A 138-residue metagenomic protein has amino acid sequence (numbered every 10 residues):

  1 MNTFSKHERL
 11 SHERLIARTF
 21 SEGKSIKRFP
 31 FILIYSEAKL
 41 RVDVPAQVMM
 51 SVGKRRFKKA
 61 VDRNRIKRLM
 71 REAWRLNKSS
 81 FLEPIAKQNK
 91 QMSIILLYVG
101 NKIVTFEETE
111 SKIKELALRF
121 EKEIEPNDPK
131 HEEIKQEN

Functional and structural regions predicted by a protein language model:
M1-N138: Positively charged, solvent-exposed patches that mediate nucleic-acid binding
